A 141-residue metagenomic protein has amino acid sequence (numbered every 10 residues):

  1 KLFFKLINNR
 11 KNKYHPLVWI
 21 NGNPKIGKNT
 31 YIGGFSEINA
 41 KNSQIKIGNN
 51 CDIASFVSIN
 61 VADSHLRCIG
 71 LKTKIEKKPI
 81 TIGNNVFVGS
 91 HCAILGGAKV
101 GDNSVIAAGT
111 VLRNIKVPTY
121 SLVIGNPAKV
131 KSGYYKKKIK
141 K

Functional and structural regions predicted by a protein language model:
K1, K140-K141: Short, Lys/Arg-enriched, disordered terminal segments
K1-N29: Extended, small-residue-rich solenoid/repeat segments and analogous flexible loops that form exposed scaffolds
N21, K25, Y31-K99, A108-T110 (+3 more regions): Flexible, glycine/small-residue-enriched loop-and-beta-strand segment within the central core of proteins
Y120-L122: Extracellular disulfide-bonded cysteine-rich modules/repeats
